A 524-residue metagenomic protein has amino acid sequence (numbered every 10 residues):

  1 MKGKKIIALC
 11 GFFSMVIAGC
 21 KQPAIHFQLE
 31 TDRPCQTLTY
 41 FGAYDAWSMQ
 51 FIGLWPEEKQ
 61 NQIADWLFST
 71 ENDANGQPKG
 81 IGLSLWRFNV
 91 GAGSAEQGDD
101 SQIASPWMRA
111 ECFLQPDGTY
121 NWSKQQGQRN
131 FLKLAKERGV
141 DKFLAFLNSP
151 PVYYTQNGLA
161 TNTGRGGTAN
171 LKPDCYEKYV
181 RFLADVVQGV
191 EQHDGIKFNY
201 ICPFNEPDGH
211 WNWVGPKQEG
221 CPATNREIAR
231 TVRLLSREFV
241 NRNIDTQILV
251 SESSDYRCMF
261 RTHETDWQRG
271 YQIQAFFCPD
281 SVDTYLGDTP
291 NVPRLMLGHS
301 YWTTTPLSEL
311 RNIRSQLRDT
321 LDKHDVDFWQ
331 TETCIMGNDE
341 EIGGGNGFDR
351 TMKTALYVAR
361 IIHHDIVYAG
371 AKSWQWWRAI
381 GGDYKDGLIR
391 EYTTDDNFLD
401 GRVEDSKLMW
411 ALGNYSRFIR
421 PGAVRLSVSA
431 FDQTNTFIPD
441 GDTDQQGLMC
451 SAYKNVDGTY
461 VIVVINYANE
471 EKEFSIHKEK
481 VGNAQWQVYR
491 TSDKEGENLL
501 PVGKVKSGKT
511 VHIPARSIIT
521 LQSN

Functional and structural regions predicted by a protein language model:
M15-A24: Bacterial Sec-dependent signal peptides at the C-terminal "C-region" and cleavage site
A24-F198, Q218-A229, R233, R237: N-terminal catalytic cores of secreted or lumenal carbohydrate-active enzymes
T39-D45, S84-V90, S94, K142-F146 (+7 more regions): Structural recognition of the beta-strand scaffold that forms the well-ordered cores of secreted hydrolase catalytic
L147-P150, Q188-K217, N291-R294, S300: Active-site groove signature of glycoside hydrolases
Q218-I361, Y368: Noncatalytic carbohydrate-binding groove/subsite architecture in carbohydrate-active enzymes
D327-I419, A423-F437: Aromatic/acidic polysaccharide-binding cleft in carbohydrate-active enzymes
N435-A484, R516: Carbohydrate-binding surface patches
P501-N524: C-terminal beta-strand-rich structural cap/linker in extracellular carbohydrate-active enzymes
